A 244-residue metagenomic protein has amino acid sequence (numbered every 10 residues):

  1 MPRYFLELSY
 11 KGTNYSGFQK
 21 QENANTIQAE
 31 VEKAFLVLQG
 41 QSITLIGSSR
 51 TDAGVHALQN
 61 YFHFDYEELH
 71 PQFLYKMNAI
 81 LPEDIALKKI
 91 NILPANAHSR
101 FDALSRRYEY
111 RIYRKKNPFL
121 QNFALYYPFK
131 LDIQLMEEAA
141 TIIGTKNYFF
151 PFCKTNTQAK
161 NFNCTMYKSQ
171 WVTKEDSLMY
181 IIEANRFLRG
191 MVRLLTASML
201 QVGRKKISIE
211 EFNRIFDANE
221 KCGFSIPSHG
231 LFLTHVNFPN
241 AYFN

Functional and structural regions predicted by a protein language model:
M1-N244: Structured-RNA-binding interfaces characteristic of tRNA pseudouridine synthases
